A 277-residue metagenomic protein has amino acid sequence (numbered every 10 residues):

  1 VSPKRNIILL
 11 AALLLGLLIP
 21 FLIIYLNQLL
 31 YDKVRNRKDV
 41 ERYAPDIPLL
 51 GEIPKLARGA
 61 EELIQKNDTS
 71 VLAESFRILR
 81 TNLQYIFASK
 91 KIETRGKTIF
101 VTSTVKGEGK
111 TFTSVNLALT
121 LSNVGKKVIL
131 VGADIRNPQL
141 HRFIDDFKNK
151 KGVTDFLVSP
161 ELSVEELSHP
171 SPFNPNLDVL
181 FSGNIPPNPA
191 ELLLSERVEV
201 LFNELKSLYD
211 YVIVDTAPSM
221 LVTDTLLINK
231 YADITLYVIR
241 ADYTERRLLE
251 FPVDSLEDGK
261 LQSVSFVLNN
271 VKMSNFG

Functional and structural regions predicted by a protein language model:
K4-K127, A133-V153, L162-E165, S171 (+3 more regions): Short boundary/hinge segments that flank catalytic cores
T98-F100, K127, L177-V179, Y211-I213: Residue-level preference for the first positions of well-ordered beta-strands
S122, L157, N229: Gly/Ala-rich phosphate-binding loop of Rossmann-like dinucleotide-binding domains, activating on the conserved
S171-L177: Beta-strand-turn-beta hairpins that frame and shape the catalytic cleft of phosphate-ester-processing enzymes
S182-T223: Phosphate-binding/switch loop-helix module in NTP-utilizing enzymes
Y211, I234-Y237, S265: Well-ordered beta-strand positions
T216-L221, A232-E250: Conserved Switch II/interswitch segment of TRAFAC-class P-loop GTPases
